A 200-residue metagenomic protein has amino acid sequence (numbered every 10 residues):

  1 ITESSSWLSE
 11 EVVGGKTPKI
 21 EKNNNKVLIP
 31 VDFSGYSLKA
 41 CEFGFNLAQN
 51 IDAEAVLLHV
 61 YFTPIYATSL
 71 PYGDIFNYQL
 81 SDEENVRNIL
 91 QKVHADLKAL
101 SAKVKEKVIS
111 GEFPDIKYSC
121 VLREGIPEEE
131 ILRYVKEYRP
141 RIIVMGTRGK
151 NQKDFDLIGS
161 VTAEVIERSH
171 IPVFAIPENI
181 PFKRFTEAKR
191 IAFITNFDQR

Functional and structural regions predicted by a protein language model:
I1-K16, E129-P181: Gly/Ser-rich helix-loop-strand patches that form or flank binding pockets for ribonucleotide-derived cofactors
S6-W7, S34, F62, G125 (+3 more regions): Residue-level marker for beta-strand->alpha-helix junctions and adjacent short loops that shape enzyme
W7-P18, K22, F62-I65, Q91 (+1 more regions): Structural beta-alpha unit
K19-E83, I109, A188-R200: Small/aliphatic-rich secondary-structure junction motif
S37, V93, I158-T162: Short, conserved glycine- and acidic-residue-centered signature motifs in active-site or ligand-binding loops
V56-L58, S119-R123, F174: General small-molecule cofactor/ligand-binding pocket signal
Y78-D96: A short acidic, glycine-rich active-site loop that binds or catalyzes chemistry on phosphate/adenosine moieties
K183-E187: Glycine-rich, charge-decorated loop segments at or immediately adjacent to ligand/cofactor-binding or catalytic sites
